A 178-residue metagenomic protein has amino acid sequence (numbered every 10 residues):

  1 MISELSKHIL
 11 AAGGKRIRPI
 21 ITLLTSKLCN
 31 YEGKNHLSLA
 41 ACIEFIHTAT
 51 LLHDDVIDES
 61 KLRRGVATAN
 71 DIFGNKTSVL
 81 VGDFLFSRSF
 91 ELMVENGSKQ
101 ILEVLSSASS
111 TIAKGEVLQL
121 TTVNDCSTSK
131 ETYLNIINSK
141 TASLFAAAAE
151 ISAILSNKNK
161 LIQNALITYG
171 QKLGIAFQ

Functional and structural regions predicted by a protein language model:
M1-Q178: Mg2+-dependent prenyl diphosphate-binding active-site environment of isoprenoid biosynthetic enzymes
